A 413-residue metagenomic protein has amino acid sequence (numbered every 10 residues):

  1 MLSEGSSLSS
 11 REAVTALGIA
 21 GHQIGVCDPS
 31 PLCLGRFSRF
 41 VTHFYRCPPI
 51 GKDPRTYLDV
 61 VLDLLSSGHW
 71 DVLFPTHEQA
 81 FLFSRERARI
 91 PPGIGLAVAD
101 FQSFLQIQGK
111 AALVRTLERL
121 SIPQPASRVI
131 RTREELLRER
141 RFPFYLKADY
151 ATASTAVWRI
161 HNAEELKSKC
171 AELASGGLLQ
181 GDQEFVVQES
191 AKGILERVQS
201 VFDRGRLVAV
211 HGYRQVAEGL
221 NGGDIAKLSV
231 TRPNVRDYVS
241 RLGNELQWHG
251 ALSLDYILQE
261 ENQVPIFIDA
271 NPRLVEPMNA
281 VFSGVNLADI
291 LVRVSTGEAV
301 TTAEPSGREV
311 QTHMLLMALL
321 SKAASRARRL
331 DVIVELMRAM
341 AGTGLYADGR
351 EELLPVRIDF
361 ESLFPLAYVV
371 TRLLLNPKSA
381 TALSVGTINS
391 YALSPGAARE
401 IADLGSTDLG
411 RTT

Functional and structural regions predicted by a protein language model:
M1-A99, D359, L363-L383, A392-R411: ATP-binding N-terminal substructure of ATP-dependent carboxylate-amine bond-forming enzymes
F104-F185, K192, D203-R206, P233-D237 (+5 more regions): Active-site nucleotide/adenylate-binding loops and adjacent lid/helix of ATP-dependent enzymes
L136, R293-T413: Peripheral (often C-terminal) accessory segments that flank ATP-dependent C-N-forming ligase machineries
S154, V216-N221, A226-K227, N271-V285: Glycine-rich phosphate/pyrophosphate-binding beta-alpha loops
K167-G222, K227-L242, L258-F267: Phosphate-binding site of ATP-dependent enzymes
V186, A251-S253, T301-G307: Flexible, glycine/charged-enriched surface loops at secondary-structure junctions
V198, N244-A280: Conserved metal-phosphate-binding beta-hairpin within the catalytic cores of diverse ATP-dependent phosphoryl-transfer
S283-R293: C-terminal, active-site-flanking charged/polar segments
